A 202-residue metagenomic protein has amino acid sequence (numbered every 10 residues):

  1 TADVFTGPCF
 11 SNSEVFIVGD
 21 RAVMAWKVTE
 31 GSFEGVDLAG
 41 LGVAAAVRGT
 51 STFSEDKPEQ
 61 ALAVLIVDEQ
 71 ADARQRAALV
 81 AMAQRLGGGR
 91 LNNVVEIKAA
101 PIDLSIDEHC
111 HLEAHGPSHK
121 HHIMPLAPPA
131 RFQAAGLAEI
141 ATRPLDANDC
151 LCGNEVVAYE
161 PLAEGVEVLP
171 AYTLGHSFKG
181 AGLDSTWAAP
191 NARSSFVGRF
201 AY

Functional and structural regions predicted by a protein language model:
T1-D68: N-terminal Sec/ER secretory leader and immediately downstream segment of secreted/extracellular precursors
G7, E108, N148-C150: Extracellular secreted precursors and ectodomains with disulfide-bonded cysteine-rich loops/domains
P8, V15, G116, V156-A158: Secreted/processed peptides and extracellular or luminal domains of membrane proteins
G40-G42, R74-N92, E139-V157: Surface-exposed flexible segments
R48-E113: Extracellular-facing segments of soluble proteins and assemblies that are Gly/Ser/Thr-biased and enriched in aromatics
L62-V67, P128-A138: Short, hydrophobic/proline-enriched secondary-structure or compact coil segments at domain edges
E108, H119-H121, A127-P128: Folded, non-transmembrane soluble domains that reside on the lumenal/extracytoplasmic side of membranes
E139-Y202: Extended, charged low-complexity segments that frequently continue into or abut oligomerization scaffolds
